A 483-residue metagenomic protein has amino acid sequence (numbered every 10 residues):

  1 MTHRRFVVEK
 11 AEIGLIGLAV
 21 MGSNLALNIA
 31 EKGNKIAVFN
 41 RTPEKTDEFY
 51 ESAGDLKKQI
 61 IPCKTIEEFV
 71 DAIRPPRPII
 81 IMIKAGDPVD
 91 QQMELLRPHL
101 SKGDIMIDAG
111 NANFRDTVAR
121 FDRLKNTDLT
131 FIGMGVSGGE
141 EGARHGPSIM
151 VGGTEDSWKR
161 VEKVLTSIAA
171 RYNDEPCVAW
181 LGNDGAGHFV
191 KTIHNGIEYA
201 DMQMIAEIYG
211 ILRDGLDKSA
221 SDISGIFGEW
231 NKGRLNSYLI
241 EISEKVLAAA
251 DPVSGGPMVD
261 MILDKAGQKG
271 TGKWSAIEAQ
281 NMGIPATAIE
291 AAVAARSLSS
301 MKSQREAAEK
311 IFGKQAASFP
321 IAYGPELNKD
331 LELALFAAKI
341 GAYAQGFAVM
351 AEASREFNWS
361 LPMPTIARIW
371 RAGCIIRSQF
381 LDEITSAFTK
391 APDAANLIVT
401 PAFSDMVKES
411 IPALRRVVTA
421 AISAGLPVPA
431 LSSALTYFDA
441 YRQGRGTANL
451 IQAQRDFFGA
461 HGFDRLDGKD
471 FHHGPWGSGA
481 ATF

Functional and structural regions predicted by a protein language model:
T2-D71, P75-R77, L100-G103, G139-A143: NAD(P)+-binding Rossmann beta1-loop-alpha1 motif at the extreme N-terminus of oxidoreductases
I13, V89-Q92, I107, N113-S224 (+3 more regions): Rossmann-fold dinucleotide-binding core
E67, I79-L95, N113-D116: Beta-loop-alpha module in the N-terminal Rossmann-like domain of NAD(P)-dependent dehydrogenases, especially those
H188, R213, K218, G225 (+3 more regions): Interdomain hinge/lid region at the active-site interface of Rossmann-like NAD(P)-dependent oxidoreductases
I193-A200, S243, I262, I289-R296 (+4 more regions): Short alpha-helical scaffolding segments that buttress acidic/His motifs in well-ordered protein cores
S354-A387: Small-residue-rich helix-loop
K408, R416-F483: C-terminal amphipathic alpha-helical interaction region
